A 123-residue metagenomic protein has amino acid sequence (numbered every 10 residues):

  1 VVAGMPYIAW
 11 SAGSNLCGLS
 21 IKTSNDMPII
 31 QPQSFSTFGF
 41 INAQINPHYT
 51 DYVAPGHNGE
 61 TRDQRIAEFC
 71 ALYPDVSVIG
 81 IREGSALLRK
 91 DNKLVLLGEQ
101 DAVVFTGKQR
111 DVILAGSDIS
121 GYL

Functional and structural regions predicted by a protein language model:
V1-S20: Catalytic nucleophile loop
I21-L123: C-terminal and late-domain segments of enzyme folds
